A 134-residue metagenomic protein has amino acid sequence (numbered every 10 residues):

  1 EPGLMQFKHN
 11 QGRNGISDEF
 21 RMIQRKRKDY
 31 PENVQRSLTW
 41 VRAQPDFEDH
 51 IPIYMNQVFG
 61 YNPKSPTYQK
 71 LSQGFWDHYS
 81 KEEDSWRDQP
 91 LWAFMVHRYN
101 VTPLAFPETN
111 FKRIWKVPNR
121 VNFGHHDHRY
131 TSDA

Functional and structural regions predicted by a protein language model:
E1-A134: Glycosyltransferase catalytic domains, chiefly GT-A lineage
